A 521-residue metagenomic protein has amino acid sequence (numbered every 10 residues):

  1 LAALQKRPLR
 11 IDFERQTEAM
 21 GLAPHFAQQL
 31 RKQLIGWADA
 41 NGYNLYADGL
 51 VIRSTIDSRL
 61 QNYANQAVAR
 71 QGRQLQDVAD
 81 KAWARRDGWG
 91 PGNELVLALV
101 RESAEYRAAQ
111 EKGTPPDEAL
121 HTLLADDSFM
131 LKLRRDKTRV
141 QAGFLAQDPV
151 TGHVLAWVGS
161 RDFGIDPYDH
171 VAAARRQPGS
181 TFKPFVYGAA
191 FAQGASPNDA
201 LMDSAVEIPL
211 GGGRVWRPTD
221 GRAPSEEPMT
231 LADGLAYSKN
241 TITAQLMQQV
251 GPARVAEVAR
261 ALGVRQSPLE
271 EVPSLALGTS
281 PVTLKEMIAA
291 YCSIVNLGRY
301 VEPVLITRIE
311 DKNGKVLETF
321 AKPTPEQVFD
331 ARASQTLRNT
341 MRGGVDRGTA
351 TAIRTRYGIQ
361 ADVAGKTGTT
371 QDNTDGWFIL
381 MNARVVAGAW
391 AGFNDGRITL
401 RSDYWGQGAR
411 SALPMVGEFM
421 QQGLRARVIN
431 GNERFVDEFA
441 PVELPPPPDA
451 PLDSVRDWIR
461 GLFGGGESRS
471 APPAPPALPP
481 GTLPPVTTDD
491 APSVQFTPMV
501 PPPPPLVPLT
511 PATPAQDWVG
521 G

Functional and structural regions predicted by a protein language model:
L1, Q5-F13, R31, I35 (+15 more regions): Sec-exported extracytoplasmic/periplasmic mature domains
L1-L97, L246, R260-A261, R265-Q266 (+2 more regions): Non-catalytic, structured segments within soluble enzyme domains
F13-E18, A195-V255, Y300, K312-G343: Conserved catalytic neighborhood of penicillin-recognizing serine enzymes
S54-Q74, A84, G88-D148, A156-V158 (+7 more regions): A penicillin-recognizing enzyme superfamily signal
D169-G212, R347: Active-site rim segments in enzyme catalytic domains, especially the processed small/beta chain of N-terminal
V215-D220, G251-A289, G298, E302-L305: Mid-domain, small-residue-enriched loop/turn segments at the edges of structured enzyme/sensor domains
F439-G521: Compositionally biased, proline/threonine/alanine/serine-rich low-complexity intrinsically disordered stretches
